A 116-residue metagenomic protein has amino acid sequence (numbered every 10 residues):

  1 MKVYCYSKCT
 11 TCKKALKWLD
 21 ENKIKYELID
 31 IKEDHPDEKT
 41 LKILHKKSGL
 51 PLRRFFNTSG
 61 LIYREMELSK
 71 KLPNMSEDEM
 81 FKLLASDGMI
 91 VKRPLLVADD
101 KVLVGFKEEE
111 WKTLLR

Functional and structural regions predicted by a protein language model:
M1-E21, Y26-I31: Local sequence-structure signature of Cys/Sec-based thiol-disulfide redox active-site neighborhoods
E33-L114: Thiol/selenol-based redox catalytic cores and closely related redox-interacting motifs
